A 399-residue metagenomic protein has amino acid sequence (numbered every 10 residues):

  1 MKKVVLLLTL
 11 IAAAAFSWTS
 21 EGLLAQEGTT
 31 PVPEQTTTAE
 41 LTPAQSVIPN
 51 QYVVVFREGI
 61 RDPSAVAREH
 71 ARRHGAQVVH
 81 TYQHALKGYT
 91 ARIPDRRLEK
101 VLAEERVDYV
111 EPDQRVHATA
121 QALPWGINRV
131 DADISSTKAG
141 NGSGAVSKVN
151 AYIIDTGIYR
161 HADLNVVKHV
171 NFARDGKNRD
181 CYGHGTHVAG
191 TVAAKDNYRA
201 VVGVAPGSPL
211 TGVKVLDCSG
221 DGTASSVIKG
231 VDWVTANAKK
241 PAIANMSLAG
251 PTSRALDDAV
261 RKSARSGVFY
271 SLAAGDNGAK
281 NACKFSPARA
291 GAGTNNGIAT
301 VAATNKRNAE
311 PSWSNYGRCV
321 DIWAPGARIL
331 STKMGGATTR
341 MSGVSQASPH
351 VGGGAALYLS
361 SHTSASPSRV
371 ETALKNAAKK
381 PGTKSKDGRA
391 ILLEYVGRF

Functional and structural regions predicted by a protein language model:
M1-V4: Positively charged n-region of N-terminal signal peptides that target proteins for export
L8-S17: Bacterial N-terminal signal peptides
A25-E34, T38-L41, V79-H80, V202-A205 (+7 more regions): C-terminal subdomain of the subtilisin-like protease fold in secreted/lumenal serine endopeptidases
E27-S46, R68-L86, E99-N150, I158 (+3 more regions): Protease zymogen maturation seam
Y52-V55, T90, Y109-E111, N150-I154 (+9 more regions): Structural recognition of the beta-strand scaffold that forms the well-ordered cores of secreted hydrolase catalytic
E58-R61, L86, R97-L98, Q114-A118 (+12 more regions): Solvent-exposed loop/turn segments at secondary-structure junctions within structured extracellular/periplasmic domains
K138-H169, G176-S226, A238-I243, G293-G297 (+3 more regions): Subtilisin-like serine protease catalytic core
V149-I158, L164, V268, A288-S360 (+3 more regions): Extracellular S/T/G-rich loop segment that most often corresponds to the catalytic His/Ser-adjacent loop
